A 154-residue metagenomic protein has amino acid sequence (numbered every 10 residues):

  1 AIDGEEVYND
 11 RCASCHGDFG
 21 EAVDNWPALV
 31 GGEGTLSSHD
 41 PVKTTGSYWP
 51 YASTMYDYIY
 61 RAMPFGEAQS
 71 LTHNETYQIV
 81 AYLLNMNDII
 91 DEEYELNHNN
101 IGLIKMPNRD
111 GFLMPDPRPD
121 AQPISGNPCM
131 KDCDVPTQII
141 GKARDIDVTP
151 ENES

Functional and structural regions predicted by a protein language model:
A1-V7, P64-A68: Electrostatic cytochrome c docking/interface patches
G4, Y8-F19, I79-L83: The canonical Cys-X-X-Cys-His
E5, G20-M55, I101: Gly/Gly-Pro-rich "capping" loops immediately C-terminal to redox-active cysteine motifs in periplasmic/lumenal
C12, M55-Y56, Y60-M63, T76-N87: Amphipathic alpha-helical interface segments used for dimerization/assembly
E21, I59, A68, M86-D91: Inter-heme linker and motif-flanking segments adjacent to c-type heme-binding CXXCH motifs in c-type cytochromes
S47, Y51, A68-E75: Extracytoplasmic/periplasmic, Sec-exported soluble proteins
H73-S154: Flexible coil segments in periplasmic/lumen-exposed cytochrome c-class electron-transfer proteins
